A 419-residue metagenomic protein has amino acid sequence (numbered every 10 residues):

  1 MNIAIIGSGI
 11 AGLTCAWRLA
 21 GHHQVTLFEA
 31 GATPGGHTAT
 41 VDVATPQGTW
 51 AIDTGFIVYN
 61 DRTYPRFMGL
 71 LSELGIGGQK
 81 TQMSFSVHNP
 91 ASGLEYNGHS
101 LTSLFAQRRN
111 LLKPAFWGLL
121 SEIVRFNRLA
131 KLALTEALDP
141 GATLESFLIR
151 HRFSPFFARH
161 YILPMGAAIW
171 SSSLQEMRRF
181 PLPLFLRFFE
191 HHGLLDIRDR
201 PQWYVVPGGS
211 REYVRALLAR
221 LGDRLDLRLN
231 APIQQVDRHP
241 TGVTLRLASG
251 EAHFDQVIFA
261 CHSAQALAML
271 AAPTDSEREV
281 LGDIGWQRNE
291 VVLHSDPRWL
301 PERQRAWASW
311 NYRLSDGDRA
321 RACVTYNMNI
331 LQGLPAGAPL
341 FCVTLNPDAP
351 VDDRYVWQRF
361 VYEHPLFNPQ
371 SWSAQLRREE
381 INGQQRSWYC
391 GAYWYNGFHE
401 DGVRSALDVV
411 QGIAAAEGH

Functional and structural regions predicted by a protein language model:
N2-L27: N-terminal Rossmann-like FAD-binding beta1-loop-alpha1 element of flavoenzymes
A11, T33, A264: Conserved Rossmann-like nucleotide-cofactor binding loop
A20-A44: Glycine-rich FAD pyrophosphate-binding loop
V41-F67: N-terminal glycine-rich dinucleotide-binding loop that anchors FAD/FMN and/or NAD(P) in oxidoreductases
D42, H99-S100, R319-H419: Conserved flavin/dinucleotide-binding core of flavoenzymes
D61-L182: Mobile amphipathic helical/loop "lid" adjacent to a hydrophobic cofactor/ligand pocket
L186-L247, A252: Helical element adjacent to the flavin cofactor pocket in flavoenzyme catalytic cores
P232-E363: Mid-domain catalytic core of redox enzymes that form a hydrophobic substrate pocket/lid adjacent to a catalytic redox
